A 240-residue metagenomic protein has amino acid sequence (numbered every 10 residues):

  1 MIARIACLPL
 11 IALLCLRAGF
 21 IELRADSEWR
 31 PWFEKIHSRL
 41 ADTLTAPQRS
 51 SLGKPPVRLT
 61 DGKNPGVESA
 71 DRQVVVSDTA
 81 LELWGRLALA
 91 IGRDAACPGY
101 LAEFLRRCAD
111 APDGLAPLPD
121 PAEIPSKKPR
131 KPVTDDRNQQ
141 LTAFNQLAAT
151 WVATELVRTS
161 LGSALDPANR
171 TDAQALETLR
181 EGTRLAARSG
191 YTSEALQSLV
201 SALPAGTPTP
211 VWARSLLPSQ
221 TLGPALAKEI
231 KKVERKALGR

Functional and structural regions predicted by a protein language model:
M1-L8: Bacterial N-terminal signal peptides that target proteins for export
R4, A18-L83, L89-I91, E103-R137 (+1 more regions): C-terminal capping/extension segments of zinc metalloprotease domains
L10-A18: Hydrophobic h-region of N-terminal signal peptides that target proteins for export in Gram-negative bacteria
P98-G99: N-terminal leader/targeting and pre-domain segments
D110, A143, L147, E155-A168: Catalytic Zn2+-binding segment of zinc metalloproteases
T142-A143, L176: Transmembrane beta-barrel outer-membrane domains
A153, V157-R158, T183-A186: Amphipathic alpha-helical core segments of compact helical bundles
